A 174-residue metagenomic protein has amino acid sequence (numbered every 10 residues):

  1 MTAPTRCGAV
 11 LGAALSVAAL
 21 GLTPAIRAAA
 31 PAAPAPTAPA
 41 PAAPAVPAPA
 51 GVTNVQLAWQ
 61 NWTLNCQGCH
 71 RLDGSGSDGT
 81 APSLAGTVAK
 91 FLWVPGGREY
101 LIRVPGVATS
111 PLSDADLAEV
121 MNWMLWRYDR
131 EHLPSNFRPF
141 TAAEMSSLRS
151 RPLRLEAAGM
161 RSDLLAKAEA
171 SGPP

Functional and structural regions predicted by a protein language model:
M1-C7: N-terminal secretory signal peptides that target proteins for export/translocation
T2, L20-T23, P34: Low-complexity intrinsically disordered segments
G12-G21: Bacterial N-terminal signal peptides
I26-N61, S77: Electrostatic cytochrome c docking/interface patches
A43, A115, W126-P174: Flexible coil segments in periplasmic/lumen-exposed cytochrome c-class electron-transfer proteins
G51-S75, W93, E99: Sequence/structural segment immediately N-terminal to covalent heme-attachment motifs in c-type and related
Q56, L84-S135: Extracytoplasmic electron-transfer domains, predominantly the class I c-type cytochrome c fold
S77-S83: Short cysteine/histidine-rich zinc-coordinating motifs and their immediately flanking basic loops
